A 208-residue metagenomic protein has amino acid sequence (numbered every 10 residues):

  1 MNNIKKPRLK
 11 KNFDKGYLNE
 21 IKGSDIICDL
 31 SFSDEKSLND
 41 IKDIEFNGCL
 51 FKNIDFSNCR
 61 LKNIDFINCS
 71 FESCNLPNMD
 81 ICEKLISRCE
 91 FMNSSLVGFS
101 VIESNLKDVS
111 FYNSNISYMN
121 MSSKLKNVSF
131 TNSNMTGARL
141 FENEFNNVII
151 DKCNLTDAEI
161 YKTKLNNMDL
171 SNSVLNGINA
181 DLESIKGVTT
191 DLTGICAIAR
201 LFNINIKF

Functional and structural regions predicted by a protein language model:
N3-F208: Tandem repeat scaffolds
